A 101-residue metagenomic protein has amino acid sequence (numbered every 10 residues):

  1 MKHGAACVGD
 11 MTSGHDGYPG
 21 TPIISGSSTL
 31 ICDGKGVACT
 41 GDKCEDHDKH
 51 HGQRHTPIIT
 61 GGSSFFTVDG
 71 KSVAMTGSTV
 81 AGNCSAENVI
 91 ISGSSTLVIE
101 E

Functional and structural regions predicted by a protein language model:
M1-E101: Intrinsically disordered, low-complexity proline/glycine-rich segments
